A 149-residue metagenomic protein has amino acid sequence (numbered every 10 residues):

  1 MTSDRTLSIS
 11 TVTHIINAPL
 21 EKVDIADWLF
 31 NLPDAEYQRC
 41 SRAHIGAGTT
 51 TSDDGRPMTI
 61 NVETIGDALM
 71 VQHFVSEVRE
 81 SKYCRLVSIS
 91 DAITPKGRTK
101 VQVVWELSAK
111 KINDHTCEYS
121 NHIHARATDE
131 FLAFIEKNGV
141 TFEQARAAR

Functional and structural regions predicted by a protein language model:
M1, G46-T51, V75, V104-K111: Short amphipathic beta-strand and strand-loop transition segments with alternating hydrophobic
M1-R56, I65: Hydrophobic ligand-binding cavity/cleft-lining segments
T6-S10, V23, R56, C84 (+2 more regions): Residues at beta-strand starts and edge strands
A18-V23, V78-Y83, S108-E118: A short, structured loop/turn motif at beta-sheet edges
D24, L69-Q72, D129-A133: Short acidic, gly/pro-rich beta-turn/loop elements at beta-sheet edges and active-site/ligand-binding grooves
P33, E77, F134-E136: General N-terminal targeting signals
I45-R98: Glycine-rich portal/gate segments that line the openings of hydrophobic small-molecule binding cavities
D91-R149: Beta-strand/loop substructures that line and gate deep hydrophobic ligand-binding cavities in soluble
